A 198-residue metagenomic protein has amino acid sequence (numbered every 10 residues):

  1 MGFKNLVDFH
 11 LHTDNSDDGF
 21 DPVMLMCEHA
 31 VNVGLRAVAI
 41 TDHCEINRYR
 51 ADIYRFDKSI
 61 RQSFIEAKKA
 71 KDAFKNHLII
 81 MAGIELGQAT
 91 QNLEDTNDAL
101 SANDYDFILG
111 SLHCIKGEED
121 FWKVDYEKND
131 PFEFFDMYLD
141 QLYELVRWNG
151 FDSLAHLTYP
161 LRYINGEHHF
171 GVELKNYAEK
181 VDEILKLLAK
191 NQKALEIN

Functional and structural regions predicted by a protein language model:
M1-T90, D95, A99-L100, L161-Y163 (+1 more regions): An N-terminally biased module of ancient metal coordination in phosphate/nucleic-acid-related enzymes
V7-F9, V38-D42, M81-I84, L109-L112 (+2 more regions): Active-site neighborhood of phospho(di)ester-bond hydrolases with catalytic His/Asp-centered motifs
N15-D17, A102-N103, G110-N198: Domain-core and long-helix interface of multi-subunit machines
